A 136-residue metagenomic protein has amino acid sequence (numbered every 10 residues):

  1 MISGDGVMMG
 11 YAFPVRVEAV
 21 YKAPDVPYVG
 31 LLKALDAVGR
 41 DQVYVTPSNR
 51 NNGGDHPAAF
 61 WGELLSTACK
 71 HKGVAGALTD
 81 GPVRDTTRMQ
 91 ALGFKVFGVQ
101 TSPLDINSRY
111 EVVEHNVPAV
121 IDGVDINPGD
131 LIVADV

Functional and structural regions predicted by a protein language model:
M1-P128: Feature captures the catalytic cores and cofactor-binding loops of soluble hydro-lyases/lyases that act on carboxylate
L131-V136: A hydrophobic, small-residue-rich beta->alpha segment in the mid-to-C-terminal subdomain of diverse proteins
